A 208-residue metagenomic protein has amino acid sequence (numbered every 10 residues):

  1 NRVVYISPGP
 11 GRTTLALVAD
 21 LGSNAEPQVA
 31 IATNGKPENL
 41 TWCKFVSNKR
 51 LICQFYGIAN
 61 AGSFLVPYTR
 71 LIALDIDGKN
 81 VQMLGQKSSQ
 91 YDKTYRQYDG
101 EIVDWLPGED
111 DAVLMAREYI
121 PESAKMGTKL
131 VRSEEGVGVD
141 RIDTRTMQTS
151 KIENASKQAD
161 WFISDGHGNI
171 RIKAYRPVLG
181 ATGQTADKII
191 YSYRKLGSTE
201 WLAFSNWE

Functional and structural regions predicted by a protein language model:
N1-E208: Beta-propeller folds
